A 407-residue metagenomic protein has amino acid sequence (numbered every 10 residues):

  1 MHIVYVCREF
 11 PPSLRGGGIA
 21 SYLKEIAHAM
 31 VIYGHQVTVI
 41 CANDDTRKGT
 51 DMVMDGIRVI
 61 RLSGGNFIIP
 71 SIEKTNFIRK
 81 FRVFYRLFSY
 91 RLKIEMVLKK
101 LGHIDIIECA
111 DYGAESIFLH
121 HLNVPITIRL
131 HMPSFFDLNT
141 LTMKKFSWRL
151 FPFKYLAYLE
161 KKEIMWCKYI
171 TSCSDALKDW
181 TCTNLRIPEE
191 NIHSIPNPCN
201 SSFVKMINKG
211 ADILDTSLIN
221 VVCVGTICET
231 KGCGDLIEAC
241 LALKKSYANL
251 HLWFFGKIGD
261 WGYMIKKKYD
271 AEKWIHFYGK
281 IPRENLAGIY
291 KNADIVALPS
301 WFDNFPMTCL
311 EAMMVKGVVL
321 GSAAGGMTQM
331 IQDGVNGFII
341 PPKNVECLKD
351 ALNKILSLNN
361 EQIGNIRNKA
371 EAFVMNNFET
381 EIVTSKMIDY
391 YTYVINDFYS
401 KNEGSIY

Functional and structural regions predicted by a protein language model:
N66-K80, H121-K161: Acceptor-binding helix/loop patch of EC 2.4 sugar-transfer enzymes, predominantly nucleotide-sugar-dependent
I164, K280, G288-A293: Short alpha-helical donor nucleotide-sugar binding micro-motif in glycosyltransferases
A176, P198: Carbohydrate-associated surface elements
C199, V224, H251-M264, F277-G279: Glycosyltransferase donor-sugar binding loop
M264-E284: Nucleotide-activated donor-binding/catalytic signature segment of Leloir-type glycosyltransferases, i.e., the conserved
W301: Aromatic "clamp/platform" in nucleotide-sugar-dependent glycosyltransferases that forms part of the donor/acceptor
V318-G321: Short hydrophobic beta-strand element within catalytic cores of glycosyltransferases and related nucleotide-activated
D333-G334, F338-V345, K354-N360: Conserved acidic donor-binding segment of nucleotide-sugar-dependent glycosyltransferases
